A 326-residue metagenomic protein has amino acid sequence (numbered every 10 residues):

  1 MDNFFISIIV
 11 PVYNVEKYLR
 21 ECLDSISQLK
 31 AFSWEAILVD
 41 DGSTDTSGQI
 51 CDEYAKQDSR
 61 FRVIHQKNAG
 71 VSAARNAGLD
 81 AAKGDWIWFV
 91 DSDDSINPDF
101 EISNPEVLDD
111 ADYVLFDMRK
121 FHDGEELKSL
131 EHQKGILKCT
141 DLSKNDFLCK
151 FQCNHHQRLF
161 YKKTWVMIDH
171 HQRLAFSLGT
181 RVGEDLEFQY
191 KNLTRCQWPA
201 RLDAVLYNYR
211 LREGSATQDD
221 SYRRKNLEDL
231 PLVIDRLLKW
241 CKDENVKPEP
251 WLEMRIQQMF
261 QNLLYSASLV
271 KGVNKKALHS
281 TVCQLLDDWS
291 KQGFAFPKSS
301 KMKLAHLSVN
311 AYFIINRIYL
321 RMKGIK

Functional and structural regions predicted by a protein language model:
V10, S33-G42, R62-K67, D91-S92: Short beta-strand/loop segment that forms part of the nucleotide-sugar
D24-S33: Short, acidic, metal-binding catalytic loop of nucleotide-sugar glycosyltransferases
S25, D40-I50, D91: A conserved acidic beta->alpha catalytic loop
Q66-A82: Glycine-rich, basic loop-to-helix element that forms the pyrophosphate-binding segment of sugar-nucleotide handling
V71, S92-A200, Y207-K225: Donor-binding/catalytic cores of nucleotide-activated saccharide and glycerol-phosphate transferases/polymerases
I87: Short aromatic/hydrophobic "clamp" motif used to bind/position activated sugar donors
A204-E213, Q218-P248, N262-S290: Catalytic core of nucleotide-sugar-dependent glycosyltransferases
S268-K326: Membrane-interface aromatic/basic loop that binds lipid-linked glycans or pyrophosphate carriers, typified by
